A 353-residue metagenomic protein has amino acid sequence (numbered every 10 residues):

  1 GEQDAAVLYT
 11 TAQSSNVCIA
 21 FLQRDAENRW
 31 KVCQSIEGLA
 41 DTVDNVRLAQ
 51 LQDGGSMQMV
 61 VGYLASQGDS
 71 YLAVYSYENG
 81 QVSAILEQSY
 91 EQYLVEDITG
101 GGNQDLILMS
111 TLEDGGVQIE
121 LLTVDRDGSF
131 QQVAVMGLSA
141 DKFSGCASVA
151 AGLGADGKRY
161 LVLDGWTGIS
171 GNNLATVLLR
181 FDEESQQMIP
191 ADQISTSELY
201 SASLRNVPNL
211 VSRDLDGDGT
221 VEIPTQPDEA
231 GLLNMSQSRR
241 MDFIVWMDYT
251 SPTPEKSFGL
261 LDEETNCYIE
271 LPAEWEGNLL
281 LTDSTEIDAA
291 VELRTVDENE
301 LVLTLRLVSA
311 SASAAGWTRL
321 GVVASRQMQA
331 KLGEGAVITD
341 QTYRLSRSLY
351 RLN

Functional and structural regions predicted by a protein language model:
G1-S284, L349-L352: Beta-propeller-forming repeat regions
T11, T253, T295, L307-S309 (+2 more regions): Alpha-helix initiation/capping motif
Y90, W166, D228, R294-N299 (+1 more regions): Secondary-structure transition/turn motif
G231, A312-T339: Extracytosolic low-complexity repeat regions of secreted or lipid-anchored proteins
I269, V291, M328: A broad, low-specificity signal marking well-ordered, structured residues that form hydrophobic/aromatic
E274-L320: Secretory pathway targeting signatures of secreted, lumenal, and periplasmic proteins
L279, A330-N353: Surface-exposed amphipathic alpha-helical segments
